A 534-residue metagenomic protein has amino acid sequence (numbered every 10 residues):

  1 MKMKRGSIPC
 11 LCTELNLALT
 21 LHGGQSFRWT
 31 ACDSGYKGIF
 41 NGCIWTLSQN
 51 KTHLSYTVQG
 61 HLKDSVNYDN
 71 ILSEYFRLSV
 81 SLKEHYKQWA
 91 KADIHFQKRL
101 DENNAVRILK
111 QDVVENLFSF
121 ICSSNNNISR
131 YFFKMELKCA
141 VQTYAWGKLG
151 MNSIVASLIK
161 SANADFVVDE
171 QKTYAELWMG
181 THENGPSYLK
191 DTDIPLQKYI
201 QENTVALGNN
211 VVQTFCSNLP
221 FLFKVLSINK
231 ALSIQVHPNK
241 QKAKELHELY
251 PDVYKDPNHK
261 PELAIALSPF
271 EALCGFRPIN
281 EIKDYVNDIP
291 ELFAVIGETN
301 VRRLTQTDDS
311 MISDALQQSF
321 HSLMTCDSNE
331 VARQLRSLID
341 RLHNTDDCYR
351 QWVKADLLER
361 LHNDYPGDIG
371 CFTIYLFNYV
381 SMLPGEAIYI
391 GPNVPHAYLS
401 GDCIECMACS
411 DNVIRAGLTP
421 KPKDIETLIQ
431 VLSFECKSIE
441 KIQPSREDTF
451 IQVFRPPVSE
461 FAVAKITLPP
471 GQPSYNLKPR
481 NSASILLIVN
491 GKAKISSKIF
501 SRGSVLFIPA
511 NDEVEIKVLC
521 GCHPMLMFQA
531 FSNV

Functional and structural regions predicted by a protein language model:
K2-K134: N-terminal polyanion-binding entry modules of DNA glycosylases/AP lyases and select other DNA-binding proteins
T52-S55, N218, L226-A231, P238-Q241 (+5 more regions): Ligand-binding loop in jelly-roll beta-barrel domains
F133-D347, P420-S438, V463-K465: Transition-metal
T181, V225-I228, P261-F270, D364 (+4 more regions): Short, conserved beta-strand element in jelly-roll/cupin
L189, L196-V212, C216-L219, G275-P278 (+3 more regions): A short beta-strand-loop-beta hairpin characteristic of the jelly-roll/cupin
N378-H396, N511: Conserved SET/PR-domain catalytic core that frames the SAM/AdoMet-binding pocket
D402-V453: C-terminal, non-catalytic macromolecule-binding modules
E447, A462-R480: Conserved short histidine dyad/triad with adjacent acidic residue
